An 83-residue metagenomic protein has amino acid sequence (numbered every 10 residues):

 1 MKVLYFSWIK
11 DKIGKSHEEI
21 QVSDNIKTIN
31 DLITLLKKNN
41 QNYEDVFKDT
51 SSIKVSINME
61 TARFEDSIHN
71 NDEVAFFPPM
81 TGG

Functional and structural regions predicted by a protein language model:
M1-T81: Ubiquitin-like/PB1-type beta-grasp interaction modules and other compact soluble beta-rich domains
